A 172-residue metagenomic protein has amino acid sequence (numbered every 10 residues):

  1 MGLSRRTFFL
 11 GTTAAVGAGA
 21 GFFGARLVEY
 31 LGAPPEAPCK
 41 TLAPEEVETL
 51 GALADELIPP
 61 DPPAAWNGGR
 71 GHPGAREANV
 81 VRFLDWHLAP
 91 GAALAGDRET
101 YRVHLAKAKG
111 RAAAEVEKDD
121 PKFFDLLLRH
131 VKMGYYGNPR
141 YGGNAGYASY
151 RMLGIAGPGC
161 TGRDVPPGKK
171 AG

Functional and structural regions predicted by a protein language model:
G2-T7, G19-E56: C-terminal segment of N-terminal export signals and the immediately downstream linker at the start of the mature
G32-A37, I58, V81-A89: Short, charged, low-complexity loops and linkers
A52, A64-G172: Mature-region segments of soluble proteins
D61: Glycine-rich, often acidic-flanked micro-motifs that create phosphate/phosphodiester-binding or positioning elements
